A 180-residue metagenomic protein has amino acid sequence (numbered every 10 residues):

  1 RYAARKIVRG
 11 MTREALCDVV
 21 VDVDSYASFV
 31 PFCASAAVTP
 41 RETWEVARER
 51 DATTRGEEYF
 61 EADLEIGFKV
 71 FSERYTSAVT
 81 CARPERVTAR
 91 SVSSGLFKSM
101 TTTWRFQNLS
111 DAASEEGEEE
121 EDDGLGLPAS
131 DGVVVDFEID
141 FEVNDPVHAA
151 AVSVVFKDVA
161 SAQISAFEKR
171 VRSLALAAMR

Functional and structural regions predicted by a protein language model:
R1, E118, A177-R180: Eukaryotic N-terminal low-complexity, Ser/Thr- and Lys/Arg-rich leader segments that predominantly function as
R1-E57: Hydrophobic ligand-binding cavity/cleft-lining segments
R1-Y2, D131-V133: Short structural boundary motif marking the start of a folded domain
Y2, M100, F137: Exposed loop/turn and edge beta-strand positions of beta-sandwich/beta-sheet ligand-binding modules
L16-V20, Y26, A62, F137 (+1 more regions): Hydrophobic pocket/interface hotspot
P31, S35, P40-E42, E65-G132 (+1 more regions): Hydrophobic-ligand binding "helix-grip"
E57-E65: Short, well-structured hydrophobic secondary-structure segments
F141-R180: A conserved amphipathic terminal alpha-helix motif
